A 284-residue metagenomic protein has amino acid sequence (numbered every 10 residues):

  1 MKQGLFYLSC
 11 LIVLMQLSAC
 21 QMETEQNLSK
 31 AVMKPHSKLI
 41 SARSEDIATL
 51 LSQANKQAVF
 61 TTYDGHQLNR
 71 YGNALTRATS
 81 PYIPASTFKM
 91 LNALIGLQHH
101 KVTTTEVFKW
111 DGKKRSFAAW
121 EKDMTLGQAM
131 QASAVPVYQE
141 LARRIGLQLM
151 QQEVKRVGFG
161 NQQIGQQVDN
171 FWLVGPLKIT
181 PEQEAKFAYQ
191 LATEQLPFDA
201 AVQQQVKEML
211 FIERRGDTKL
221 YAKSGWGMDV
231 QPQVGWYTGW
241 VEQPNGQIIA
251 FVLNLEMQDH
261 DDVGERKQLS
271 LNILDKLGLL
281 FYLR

Functional and structural regions predicted by a protein language model:
M1-L8: Bacterial N-terminal signal peptides that target proteins for export
Q16-A19: C-terminal motif of bacterial Sec signal peptides marking the signal peptidase cleavage site
Q21-T49, R144-G146, Q195-D217, S224-R284: Structured C-terminal helix/loop/strand segments within mature extracytoplasmic catalytic/sensor domains
S37, T76-I83, K113-Q128, P136-R143 (+3 more regions): Second-shell loop/turn segments in exported
A42-L75, G239-V241, L253: A short, well-structured edge-of-sheet supersecondary motif
P81-F108, A129, F251: Active-site SXXK
L94-V102, R143, K186-T193, D275: Short glycine/serine- and small hydrophobic-enriched flexible loop segments
T125, E140-A188: Mid-domain, small-residue-enriched loop/turn segments at the edges of structured enzyme/sensor domains
